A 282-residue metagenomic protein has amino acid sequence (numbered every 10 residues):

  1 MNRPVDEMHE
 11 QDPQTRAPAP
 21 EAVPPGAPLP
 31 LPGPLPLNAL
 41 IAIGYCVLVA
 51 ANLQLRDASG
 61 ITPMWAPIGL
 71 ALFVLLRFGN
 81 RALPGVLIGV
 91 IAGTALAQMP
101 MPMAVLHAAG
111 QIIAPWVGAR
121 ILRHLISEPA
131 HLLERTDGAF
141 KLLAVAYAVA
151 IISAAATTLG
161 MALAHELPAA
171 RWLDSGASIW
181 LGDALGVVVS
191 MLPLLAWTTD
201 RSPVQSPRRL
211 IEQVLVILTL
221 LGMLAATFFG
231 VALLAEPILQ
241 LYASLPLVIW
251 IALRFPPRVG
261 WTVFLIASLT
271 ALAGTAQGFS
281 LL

Functional and structural regions predicted by a protein language model:
M1-T15: N-terminal acidic, proline/glycine-rich, low-complexity intrinsically disordered segments
D12-P63, P67-A170, S190-Y242, P246-V263 (+1 more regions): Short helix-perturbing small/polar motifs within transmembrane alpha-helices
K141, W172-G186: Short aromatic-rich membrane-water interface segments that cap or initiate transmembrane helices in multi-pass membrane
